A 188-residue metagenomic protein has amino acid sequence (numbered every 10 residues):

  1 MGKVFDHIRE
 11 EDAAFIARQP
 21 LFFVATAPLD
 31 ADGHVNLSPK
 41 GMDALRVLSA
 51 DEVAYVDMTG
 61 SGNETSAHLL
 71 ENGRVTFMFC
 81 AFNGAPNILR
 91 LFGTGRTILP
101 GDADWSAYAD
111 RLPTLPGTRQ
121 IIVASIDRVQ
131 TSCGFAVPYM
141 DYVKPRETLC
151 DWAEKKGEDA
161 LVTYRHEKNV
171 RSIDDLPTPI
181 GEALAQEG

Functional and structural regions predicted by a protein language model:
M1-G188: Binding-site signature for planar aromatic cofactors or substrates
